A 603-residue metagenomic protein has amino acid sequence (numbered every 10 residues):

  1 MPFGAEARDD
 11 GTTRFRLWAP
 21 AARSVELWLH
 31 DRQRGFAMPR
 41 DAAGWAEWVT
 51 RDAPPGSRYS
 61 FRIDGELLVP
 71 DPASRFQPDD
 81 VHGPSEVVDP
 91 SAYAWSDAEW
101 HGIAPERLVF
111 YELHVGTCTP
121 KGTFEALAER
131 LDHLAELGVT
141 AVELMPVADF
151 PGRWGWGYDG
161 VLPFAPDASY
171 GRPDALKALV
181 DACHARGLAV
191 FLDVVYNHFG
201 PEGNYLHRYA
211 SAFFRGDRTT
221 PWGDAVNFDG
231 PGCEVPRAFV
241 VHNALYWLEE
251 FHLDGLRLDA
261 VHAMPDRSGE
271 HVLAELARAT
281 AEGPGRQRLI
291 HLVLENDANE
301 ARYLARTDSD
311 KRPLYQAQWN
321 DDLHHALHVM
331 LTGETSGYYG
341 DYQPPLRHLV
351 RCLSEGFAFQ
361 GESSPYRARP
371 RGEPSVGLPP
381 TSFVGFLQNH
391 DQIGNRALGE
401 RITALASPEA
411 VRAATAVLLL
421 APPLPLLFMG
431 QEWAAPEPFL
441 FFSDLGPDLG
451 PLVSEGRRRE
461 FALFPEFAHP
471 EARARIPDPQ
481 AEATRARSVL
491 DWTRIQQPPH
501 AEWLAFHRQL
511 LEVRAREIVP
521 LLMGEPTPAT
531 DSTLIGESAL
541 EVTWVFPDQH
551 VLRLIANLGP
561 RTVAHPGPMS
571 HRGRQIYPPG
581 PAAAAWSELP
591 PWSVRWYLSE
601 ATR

Functional and structural regions predicted by a protein language model:
M1-R14, G35-E112, T117-G122, H133 (+1 more regions): The feature marks proteins involved in alpha-glucan
F15-L17, V551-N557: Short, well-ordered beta-strand segments enriched in hydrophobic/aromatic residues
W18-S24, G559-R561, M569-H571: Short proline/glycine-enriched turn/loop motifs at strand-loop junctions of beta-rich domains
A19, P55-S57, A583-R603: C-terminal beta-strand-rich structural cap/linker in extracellular carbohydrate-active enzymes
I63-A98, R186, Y205-S211, R215-P221 (+2 more regions): Core domains of carbohydrate- and sulfate-ester-processing enzymes
V81, L273, A277-P470: Conserved alpha/beta catalytic core and glycan-binding cleft of carbohydrate-active enzymes
A98-P105, H114-G285, I290-H291, R302-Y303: Substrate-binding/active-site clefts of carbohydrate-active enzymes
A358-R371, L427-F428, W433-F442, F467-L552: Glycan-recognition and catalytic regions of carbohydrate-active enzymes
